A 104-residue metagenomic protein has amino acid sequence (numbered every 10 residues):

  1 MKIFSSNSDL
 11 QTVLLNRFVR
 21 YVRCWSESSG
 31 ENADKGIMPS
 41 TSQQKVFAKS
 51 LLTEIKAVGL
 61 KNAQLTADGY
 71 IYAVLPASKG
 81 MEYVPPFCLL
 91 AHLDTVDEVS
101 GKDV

Functional and structural regions predicted by a protein language model:
M1-I3: Short, contiguous pre-domain boundary segments
S5-V104: Acidic/His- and Gly-rich active-site-bordering loop/insert found across diverse amide/peptide-bond hydrolases
